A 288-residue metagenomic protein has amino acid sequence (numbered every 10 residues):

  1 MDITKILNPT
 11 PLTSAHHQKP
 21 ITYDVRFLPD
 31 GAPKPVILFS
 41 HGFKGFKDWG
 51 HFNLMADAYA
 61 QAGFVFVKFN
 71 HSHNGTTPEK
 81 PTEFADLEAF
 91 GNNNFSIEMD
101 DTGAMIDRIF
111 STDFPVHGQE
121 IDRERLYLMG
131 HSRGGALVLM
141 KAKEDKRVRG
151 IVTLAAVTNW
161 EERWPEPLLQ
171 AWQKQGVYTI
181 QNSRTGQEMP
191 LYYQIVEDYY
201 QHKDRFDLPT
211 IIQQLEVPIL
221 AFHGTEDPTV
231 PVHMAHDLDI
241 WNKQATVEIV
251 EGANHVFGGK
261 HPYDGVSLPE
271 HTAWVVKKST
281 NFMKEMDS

Functional and structural regions predicted by a protein language model:
M1-G31: N-terminal cap/lid segment of alpha/beta-hydrolase-fold proteins
D30-T76, K80: Short, surface-exposed "cap/lid" segments of acyl-processing enzymes
F52, V217, V230-I240, P262: Short alpha-helix in the alpha/beta-hydrolase fold that links the catalytic acid
E88-H117: Alpha/beta-hydrolase active-site loop
E144-Q194: Hydrolase active-site cap/lid region
Q214-E216, A221-H223, D227: Short beta-strand/loop motif that positions the catalytic acidic residue of the alpha/beta-hydrolase fold
E226-V230, H255: Acidic catalytic loop of the alpha/beta-hydrolase fold
A253-F257, H261-S288: Catalytic active-site module of serine/aspartate enzymes centered on a nucleophile-bearing elbow/loop
